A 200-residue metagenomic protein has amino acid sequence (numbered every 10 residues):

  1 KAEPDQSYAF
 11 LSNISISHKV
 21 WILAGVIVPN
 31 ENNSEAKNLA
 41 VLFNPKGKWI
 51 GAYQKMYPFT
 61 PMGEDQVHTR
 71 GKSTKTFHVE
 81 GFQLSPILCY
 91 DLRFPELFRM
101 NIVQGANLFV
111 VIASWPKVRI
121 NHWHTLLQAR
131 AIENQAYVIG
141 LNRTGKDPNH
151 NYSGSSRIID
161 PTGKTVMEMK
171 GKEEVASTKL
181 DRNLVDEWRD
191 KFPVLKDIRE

Functional and structural regions predicted by a protein language model:
A2-A24, R93-A176: CN hydrolase (nitrilase-like) catalytic-core segments centered on the catalytic cysteine and neighboring Lys/Glu
A9, N13, E31-Q104, K117-T125 (+1 more regions): Active-site catalytic loop in hydrolytic enzyme cores
K19-V20, P58, A136, P193 (+1 more regions): Generic structural signal for secondary-structure transition and capping sites
L42-N44, I159-D160, T178-L180: Short beta-strand-to-turn element immediately C-terminal to the catalytic PLP-Schiff-base lysine in fold type I
S177-E200: Short, basic/aromatic-enriched C-terminal tail that caps enzymatic domains
